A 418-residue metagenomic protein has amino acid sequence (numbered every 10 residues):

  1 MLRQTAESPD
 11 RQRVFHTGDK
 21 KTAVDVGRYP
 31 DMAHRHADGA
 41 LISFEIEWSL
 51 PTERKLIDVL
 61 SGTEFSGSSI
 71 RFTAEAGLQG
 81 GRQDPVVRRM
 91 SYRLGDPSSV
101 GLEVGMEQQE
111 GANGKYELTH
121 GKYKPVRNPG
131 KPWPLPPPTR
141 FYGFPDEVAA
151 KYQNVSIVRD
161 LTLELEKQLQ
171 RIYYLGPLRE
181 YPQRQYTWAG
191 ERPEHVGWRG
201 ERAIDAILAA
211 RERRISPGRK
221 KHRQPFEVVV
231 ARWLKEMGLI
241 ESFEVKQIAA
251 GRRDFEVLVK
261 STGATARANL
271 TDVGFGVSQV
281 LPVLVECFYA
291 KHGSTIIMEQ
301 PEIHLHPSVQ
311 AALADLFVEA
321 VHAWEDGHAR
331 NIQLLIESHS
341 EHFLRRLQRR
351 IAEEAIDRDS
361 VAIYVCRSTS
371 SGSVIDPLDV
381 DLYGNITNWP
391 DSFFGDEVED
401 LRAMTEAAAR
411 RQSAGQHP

Functional and structural regions predicted by a protein language model:
M1-H34, K221-R402, A407: Switch/communication elements of ASCE P-loop NTPase nucleotide-binding domains
M1-R179, I351-E354, A362-S368, D376 (+1 more regions): P-loop NTPase switch/coupling surface
E53-T63, G81, R214-H222, A320-I332: Intrinsically disordered, low-complexity coil segments
R54-L56, Q185, R267, R346: Short acidic, gly/pro-rich beta-turn/loop elements at beta-sheet edges and active-site/ligand-binding grooves
G95, A150-Q153, I157-D272, R410-P418: Extended helical coiled-coil dimerization/tether regions that scaffold and oligomerize large DNA-maintenance assemblies
